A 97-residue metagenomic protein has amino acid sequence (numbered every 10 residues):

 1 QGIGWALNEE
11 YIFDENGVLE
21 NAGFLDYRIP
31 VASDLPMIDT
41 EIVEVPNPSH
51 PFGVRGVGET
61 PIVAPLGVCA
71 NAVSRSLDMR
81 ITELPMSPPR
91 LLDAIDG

Functional and structural regions predicted by a protein language model:
Q1-G97: C-terminal catalytic domains of large/alpha subunits in multi-subunit enzymes
